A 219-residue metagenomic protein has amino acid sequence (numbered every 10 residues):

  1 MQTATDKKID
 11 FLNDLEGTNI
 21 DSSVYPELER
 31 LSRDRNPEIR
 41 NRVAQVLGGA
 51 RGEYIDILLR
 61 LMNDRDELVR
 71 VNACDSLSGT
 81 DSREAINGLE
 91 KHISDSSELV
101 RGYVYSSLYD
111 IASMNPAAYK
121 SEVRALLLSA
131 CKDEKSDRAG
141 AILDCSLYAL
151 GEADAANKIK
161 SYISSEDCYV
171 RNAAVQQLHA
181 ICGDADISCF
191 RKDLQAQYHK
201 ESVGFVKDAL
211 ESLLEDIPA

Functional and structural regions predicted by a protein language model:
M1-I20, R30, E38-G52, R60 (+6 more regions): Structural detector for internal amphipathic alpha-helices that build alpha-solenoid repeat scaffolds
A4, R35-N36, R65-D66, S96-S97 (+3 more regions): Short inter-helical turns and helix N-cap capping residues of alpha-solenoid HEAT/ARM repeat scaffolds
N19-R33, R51-N63, S82-S94, M114-C131 (+3 more regions): Amphipathic alpha-helical scaffolding segments comprising HEAT/armadillo-like alpha-solenoid repeats
S146, Y162-D167, Q177-A180, F190-G204 (+1 more regions): Structured core of small recognition/catalytic domains
